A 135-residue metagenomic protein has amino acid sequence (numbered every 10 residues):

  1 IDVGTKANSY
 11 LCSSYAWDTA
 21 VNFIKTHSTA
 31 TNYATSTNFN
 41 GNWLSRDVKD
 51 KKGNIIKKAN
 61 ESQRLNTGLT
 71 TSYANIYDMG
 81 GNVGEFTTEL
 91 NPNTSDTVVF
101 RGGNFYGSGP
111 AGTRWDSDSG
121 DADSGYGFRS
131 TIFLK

Functional and structural regions predicted by a protein language model:
I1, A7-N8, C12, T70-T71 (+1 more regions): Disulfide-stabilized, aromatic/cysteine-rich ligand-recognition loop
I1-D78, L134: Short aromatic-cysteine micro-motif
T26, E89-P92: Short, well-ordered loop/turn and helix-capping segments at boundaries between secondary-structure elements and domains
T37, N42, N54, G81 (+2 more regions): Intrinsically disordered, low-complexity regions
D78-M79, G125: Residue-level recognition of short, solvent-exposed, well-ordered loop/turn junctions that link secondary-structure
G80-E89: Active-site-proximal beta-strands of protease catalytic cores
